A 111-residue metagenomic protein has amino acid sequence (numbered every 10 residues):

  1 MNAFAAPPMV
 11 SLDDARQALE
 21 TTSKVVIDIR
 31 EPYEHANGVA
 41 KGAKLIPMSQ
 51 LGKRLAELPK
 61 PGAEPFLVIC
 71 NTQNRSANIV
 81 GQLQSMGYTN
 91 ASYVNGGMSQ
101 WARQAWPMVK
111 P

Functional and structural regions predicted by a protein language model:
M1-K24, P32-P65, N74-P111: Rhodanese-like catalytic fold shared by cysteine-dependent sulfurtransferases and DSP/PTP-type phosphatases
I69: Short, surface-exposed ligand- or partner-binding patches at beta-edge/loop junctions that are enriched in aromatics
